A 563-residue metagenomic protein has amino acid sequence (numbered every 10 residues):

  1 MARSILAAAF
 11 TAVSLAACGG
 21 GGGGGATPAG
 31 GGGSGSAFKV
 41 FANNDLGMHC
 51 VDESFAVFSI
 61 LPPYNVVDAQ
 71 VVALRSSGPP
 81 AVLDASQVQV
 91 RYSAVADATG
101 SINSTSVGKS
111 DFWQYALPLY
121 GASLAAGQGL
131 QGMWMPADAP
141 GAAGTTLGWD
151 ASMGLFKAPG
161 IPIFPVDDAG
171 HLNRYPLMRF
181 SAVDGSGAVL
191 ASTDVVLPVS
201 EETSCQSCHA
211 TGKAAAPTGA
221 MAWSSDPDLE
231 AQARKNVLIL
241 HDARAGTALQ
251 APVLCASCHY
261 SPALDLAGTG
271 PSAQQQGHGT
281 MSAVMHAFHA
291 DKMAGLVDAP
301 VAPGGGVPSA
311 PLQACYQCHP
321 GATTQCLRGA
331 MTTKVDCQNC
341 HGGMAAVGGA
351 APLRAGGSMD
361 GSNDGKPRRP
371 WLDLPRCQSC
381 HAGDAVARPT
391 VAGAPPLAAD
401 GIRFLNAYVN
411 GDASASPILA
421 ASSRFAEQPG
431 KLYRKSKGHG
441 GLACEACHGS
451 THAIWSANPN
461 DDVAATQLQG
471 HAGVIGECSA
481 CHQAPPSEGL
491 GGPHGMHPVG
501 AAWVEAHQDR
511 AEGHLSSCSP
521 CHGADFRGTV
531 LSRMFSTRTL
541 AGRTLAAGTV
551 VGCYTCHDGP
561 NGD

Functional and structural regions predicted by a protein language model:
M1-L6: Bacterial N-terminal signal peptides that target proteins for export
A7-A16: Bacterial N-terminal signal peptides
L15-G35, D563: Bacterial Sec-dependent N-terminal signal peptides
T27-V66, V72-T99, A188-A248, A256-S257 (+1 more regions): Short S/T/G/P-enriched beta-strand
K39-G148, G154, P159, P165-V166 (+2 more regions): Conserved small-residue
F180, C258, H289: Conserved hydrophobic/aromatic pocket- or pore-lining residues that grip, position, or stack substrates in active sites
V183-G185: Beta-strand-rich extracellular modules
G187-S192, K213-A245, P262-D563: Inter-heme linker and motif-flanking segments adjacent to c-type heme-binding CXXCH motifs in c-type cytochromes
